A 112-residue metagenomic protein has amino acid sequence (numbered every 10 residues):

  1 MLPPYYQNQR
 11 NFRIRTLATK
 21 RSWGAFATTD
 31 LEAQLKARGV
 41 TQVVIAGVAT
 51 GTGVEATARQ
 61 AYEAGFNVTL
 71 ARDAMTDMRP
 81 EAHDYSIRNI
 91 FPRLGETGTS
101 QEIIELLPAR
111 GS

Functional and structural regions predicted by a protein language model:
M1-S112: Active-site-adjacent betaalpha module
